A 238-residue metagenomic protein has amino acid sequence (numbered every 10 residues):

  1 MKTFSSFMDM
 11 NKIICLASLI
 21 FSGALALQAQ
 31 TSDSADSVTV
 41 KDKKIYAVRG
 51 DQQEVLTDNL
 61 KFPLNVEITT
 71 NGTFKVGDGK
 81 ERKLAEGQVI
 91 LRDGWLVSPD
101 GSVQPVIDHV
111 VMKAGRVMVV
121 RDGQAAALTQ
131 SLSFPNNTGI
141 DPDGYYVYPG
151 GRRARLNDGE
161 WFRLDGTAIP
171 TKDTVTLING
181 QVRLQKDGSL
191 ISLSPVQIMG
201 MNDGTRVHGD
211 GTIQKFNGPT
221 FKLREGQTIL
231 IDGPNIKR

Functional and structural regions predicted by a protein language model:
M1-N11: N-terminal secretory signal peptides that target proteins for export/translocation
S6-F7, L16, F74: Intrinsically disordered and other compositionally biased segments
I14-A24: Bacterial N-terminal signal peptides
L25-A29: Sec/Tat signal peptide C-region and signal peptidase I cleavage site
Q30-R238: Repetitive, compositionally biased segments used for assembly/scaffolding
